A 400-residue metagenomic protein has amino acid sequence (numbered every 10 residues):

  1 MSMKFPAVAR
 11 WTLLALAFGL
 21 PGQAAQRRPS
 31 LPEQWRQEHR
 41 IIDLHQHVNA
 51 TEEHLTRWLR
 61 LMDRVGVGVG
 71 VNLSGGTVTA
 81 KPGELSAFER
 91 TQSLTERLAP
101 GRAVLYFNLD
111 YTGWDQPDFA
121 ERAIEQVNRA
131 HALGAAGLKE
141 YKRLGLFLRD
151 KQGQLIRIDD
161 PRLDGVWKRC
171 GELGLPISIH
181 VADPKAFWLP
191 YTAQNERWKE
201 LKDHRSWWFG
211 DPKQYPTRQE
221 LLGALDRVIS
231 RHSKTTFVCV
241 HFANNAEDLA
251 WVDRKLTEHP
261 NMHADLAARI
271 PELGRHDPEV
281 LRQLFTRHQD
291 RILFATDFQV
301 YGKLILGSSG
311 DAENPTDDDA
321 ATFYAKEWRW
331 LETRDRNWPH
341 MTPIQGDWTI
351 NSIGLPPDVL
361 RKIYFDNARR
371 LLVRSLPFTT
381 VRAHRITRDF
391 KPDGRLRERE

Functional and structural regions predicted by a protein language model:
M1-T12: Bacterial N-terminal signal peptides that target proteins for export
R10-P21: Bacterial N-terminal signal peptides
A24-G101, A321: An N-terminally biased module of ancient metal coordination in phosphate/nucleic-acid-related enzymes
R27-P29, E53-W58, P82-L94, R122-Q126 (+3 more regions): Alpha-helical scaffolding within the catalytic cores of extracellular/periplasmic polymer-degrading hydrolases
R27-P32, L85-F209, P260-H263, I270: Active-site gating/metal-coordination segments in enzymes
I42-Q46, V69-L73, A103-F107, L138-E140 (+4 more regions): Hydrophobic faces of well-ordered beta-strands that scaffold small-molecule active sites in alpha/beta enzyme cores
Q46-L55, G76-F88, T112-E121, L148 (+4 more regions): Acidic-and-aromatic substrate-binding clefts and catalytic sites of carbohydrate-active enzymes
E52, K213, Q219-R227, K234-E400: H/E-rich (His + Asp/Glu) clusters that bind or coordinate divalent metals
